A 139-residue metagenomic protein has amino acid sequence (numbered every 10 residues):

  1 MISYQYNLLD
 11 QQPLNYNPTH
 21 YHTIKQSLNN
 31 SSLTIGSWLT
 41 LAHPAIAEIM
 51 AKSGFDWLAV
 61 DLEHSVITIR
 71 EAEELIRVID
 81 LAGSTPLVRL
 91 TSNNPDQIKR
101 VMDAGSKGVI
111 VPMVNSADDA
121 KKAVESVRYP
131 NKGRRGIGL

Functional and structural regions predicted by a protein language model:
I2-G36, T40: N-terminal amphipathic alpha-helix/helix-capping segment at the start of soluble metabolic enzymes
I35-L39, L58-V60, P86-L90, V109-V111: Hydrophobic faces of well-ordered beta-strands that scaffold small-molecule active sites in alpha/beta enzyme cores
L39-K52, S92-R100: Short, acidic/polar
I46-E74: Glycine-rich, proline-tolerant flexible connector loops at the mouths of alpha/beta enzymes
S53-W57, D103-G108, R128-Y129: Glycine-enriched alpha-helix->loop->beta-strand junction motifs that scaffold or abut catalytic
H64-T68, N94, S116: Short, small-residue-enriched loops and turns at beta-alpha junctions that line or gate enzyme active sites
I69-D103, R128-K132: Alpha-helix-loop-beta-strand connector modules within alpha/beta enzyme cores
D96, G108-L139: Conserved anion-binding
